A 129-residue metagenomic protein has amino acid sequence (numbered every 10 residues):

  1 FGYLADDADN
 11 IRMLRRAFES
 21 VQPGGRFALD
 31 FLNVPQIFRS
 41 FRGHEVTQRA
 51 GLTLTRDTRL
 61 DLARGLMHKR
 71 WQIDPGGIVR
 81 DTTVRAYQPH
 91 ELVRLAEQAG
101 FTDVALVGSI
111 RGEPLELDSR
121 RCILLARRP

Functional and structural regions predicted by a protein language model:
F1, R80-T83, R111: Conserved short-loop catalytic and cofactor-binding motifs
F1-D9: A short SAM/SAH-binding and catalytic strip from SAM-dependent methyltransferases
G2, G24-G25, G108: Glycine-centered flexibility sites
D7, A28-L95: SAM-dependent methyltransferase
I11-R26: A short glycine-rich, Lys/Arg-flanked "PGG" loop and its adjoining helix->strand segment in the class I
F27-A28, D103: A short hydrophobic/small-residue beta-strand
Y87-P129: C-terminal lobe and adjacent flexible extensions of AdoMet/dcAdoMet transferase-like proteins
